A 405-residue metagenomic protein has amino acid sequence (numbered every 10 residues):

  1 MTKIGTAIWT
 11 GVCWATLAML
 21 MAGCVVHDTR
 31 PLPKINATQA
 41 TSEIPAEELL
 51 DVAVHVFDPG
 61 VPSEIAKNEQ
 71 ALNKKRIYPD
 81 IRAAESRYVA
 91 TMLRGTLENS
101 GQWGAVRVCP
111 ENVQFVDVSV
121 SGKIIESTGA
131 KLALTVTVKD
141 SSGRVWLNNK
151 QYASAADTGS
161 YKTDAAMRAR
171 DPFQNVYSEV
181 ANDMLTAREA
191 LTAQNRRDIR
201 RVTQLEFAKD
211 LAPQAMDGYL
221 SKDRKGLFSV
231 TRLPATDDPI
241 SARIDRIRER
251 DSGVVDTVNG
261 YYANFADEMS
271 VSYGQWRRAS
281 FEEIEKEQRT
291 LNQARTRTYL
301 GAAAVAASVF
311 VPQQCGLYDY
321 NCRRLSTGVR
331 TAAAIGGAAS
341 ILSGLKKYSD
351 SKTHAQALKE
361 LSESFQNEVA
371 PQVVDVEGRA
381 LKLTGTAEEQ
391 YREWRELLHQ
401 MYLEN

Functional and structural regions predicted by a protein language model:
M1-C13: Bacterial N-terminal signal peptides that target proteins for export
T10-A22: Bacterial N-terminal signal peptides
C24-E47, L147, A155-T296, F310-L325 (+2 more regions): C-terminal/domain-edge helix-coil "capping" segments
I44-E48, Q114, T128-A130: Solvent-exposed loop and beta-edge segments used for protein-protein assembly and interaction
L49-Q114, N175, E179-D183, Y261 (+3 more regions): N-terminal segment of the mature soluble domain
C109-K123, R200-E206: Acidic helix-start/capping segments at beta-turn-to-alpha-helix junctions
S121-K162, Q356: Amphipathic beta-strand/beta-sheet edge segments enriched in Tyr/Trp
A302-A306: C-terminal recognition in membrane/secretory proteostasis and scaffolding
